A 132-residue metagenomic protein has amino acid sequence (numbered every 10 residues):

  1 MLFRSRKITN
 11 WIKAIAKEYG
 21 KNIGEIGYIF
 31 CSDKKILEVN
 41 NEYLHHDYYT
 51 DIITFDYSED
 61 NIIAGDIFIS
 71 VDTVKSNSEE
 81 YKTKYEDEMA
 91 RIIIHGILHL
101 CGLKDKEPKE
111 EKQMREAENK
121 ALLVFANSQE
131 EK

Functional and structural regions predicted by a protein language model:
M1-A90, C101-K132: An acidic/histidine-cluster motif and surrounding catalytic segment that typifies divalent-metal-assisted enzyme active
L98: Conserved ATP-binding N-box helix of the HATPase_c
